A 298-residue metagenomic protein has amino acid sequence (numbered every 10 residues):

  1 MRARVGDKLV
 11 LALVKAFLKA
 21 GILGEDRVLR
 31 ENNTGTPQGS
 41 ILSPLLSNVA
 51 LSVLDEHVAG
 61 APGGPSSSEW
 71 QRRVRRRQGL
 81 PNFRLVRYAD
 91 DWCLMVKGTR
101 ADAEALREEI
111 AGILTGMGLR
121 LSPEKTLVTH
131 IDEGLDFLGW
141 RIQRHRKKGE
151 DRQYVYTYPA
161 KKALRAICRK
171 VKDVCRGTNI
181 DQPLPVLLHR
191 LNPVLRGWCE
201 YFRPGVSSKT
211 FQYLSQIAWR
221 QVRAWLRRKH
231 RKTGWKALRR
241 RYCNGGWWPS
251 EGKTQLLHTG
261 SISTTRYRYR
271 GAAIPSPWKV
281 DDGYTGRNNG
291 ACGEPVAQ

Functional and structural regions predicted by a protein language model:
M1-Q298: Non-catalytic terminal/accessory segments
